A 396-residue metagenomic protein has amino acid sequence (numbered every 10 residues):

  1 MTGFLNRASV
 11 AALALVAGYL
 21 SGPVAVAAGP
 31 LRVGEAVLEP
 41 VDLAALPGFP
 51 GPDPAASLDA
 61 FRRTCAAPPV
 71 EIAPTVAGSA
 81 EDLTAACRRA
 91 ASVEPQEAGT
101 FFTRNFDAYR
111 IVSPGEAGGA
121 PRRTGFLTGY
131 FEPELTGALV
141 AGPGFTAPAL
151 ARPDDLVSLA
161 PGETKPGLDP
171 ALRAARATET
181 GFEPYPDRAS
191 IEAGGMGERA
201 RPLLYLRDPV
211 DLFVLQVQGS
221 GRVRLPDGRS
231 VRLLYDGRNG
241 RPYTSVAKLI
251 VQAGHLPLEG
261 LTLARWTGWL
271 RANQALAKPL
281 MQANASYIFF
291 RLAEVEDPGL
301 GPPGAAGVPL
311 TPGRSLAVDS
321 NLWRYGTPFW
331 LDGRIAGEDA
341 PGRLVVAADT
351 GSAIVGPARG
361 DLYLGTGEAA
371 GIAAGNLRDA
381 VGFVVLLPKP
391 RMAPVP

Functional and structural regions predicted by a protein language model:
M1-A11: Bacterial N-terminal signal peptides that target proteins for export
V10-A11, A67, G137, R391-P394: N-terminal processing/targeting junctions
A11-Y19: Bacterial N-terminal signal peptides
A12-L13, T128, A285, A380-V381: Short, surface-exposed beta-edge/turn micro-motifs
G22-G29: Signal peptide processing junction and immediate N-terminal pro/mature segment of secreted/exported proteins
G29, E35, E39, P47-A56 (+1 more regions): C-terminal soluble interaction/assembly domains
V37-E294: Secretory/export targeting leaders with adjacent low-complexity proregions
